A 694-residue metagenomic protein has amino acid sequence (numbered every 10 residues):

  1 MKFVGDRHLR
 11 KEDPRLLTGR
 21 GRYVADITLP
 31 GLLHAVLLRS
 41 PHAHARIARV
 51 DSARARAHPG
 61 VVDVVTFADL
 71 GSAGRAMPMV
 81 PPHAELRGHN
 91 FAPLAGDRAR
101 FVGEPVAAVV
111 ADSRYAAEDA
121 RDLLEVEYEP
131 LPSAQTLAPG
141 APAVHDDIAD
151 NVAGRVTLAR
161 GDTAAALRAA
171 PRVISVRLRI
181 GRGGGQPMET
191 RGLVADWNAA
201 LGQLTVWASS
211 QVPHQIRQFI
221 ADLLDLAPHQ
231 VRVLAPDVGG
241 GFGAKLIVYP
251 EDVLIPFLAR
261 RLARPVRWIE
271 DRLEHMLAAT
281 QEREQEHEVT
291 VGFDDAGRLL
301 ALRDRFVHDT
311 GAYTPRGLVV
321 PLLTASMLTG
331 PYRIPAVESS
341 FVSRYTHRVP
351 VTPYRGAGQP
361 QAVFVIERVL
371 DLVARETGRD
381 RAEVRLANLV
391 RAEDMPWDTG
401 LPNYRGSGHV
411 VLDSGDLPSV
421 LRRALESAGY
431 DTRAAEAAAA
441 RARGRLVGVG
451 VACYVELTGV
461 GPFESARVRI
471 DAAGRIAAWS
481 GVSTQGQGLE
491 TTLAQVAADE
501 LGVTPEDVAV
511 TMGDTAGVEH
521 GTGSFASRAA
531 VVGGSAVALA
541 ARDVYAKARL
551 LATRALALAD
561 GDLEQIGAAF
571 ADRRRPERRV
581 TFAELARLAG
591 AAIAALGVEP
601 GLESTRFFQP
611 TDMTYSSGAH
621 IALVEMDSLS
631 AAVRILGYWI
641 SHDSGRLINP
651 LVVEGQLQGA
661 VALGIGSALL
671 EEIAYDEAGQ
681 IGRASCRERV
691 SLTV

Functional and structural regions predicted by a protein language model:
M1-A153, L158, V173-V176, R261 (+3 more regions): Flexible, low-hydrophobicity surface segments
G60-D63, Q230, D507: Glycine-centered tight turns that cap/initiate beta-strands
S72, H89, A116-Q135, V156 (+6 more regions): Gly/Pro-rich active-site capping loops and adjacent beta-alpha segments that organize cofactor/substrate pockets
G96-R98, A227-A235, L258-D271, H275: Conserved catalytic cysteine-centered active-site region of acyl-thioester-dependent Claisen-condensing enzymes
P142-L224, R391-R475, Q495, R606-Q609: Helix-loop-helix junctions that connect adjacent transmembrane helices in secondary transporters/permeases, recognized
G241-A263, R267-I269, L489-A497: Thiamine diphosphate
L370-P396, G400, V410, A424 (+1 more regions): Conserved "HGTGT" condensation-loop signature of ketosynthase/thiolase-family condensing enzymes that catalyze
V690-V694: Hydrophobic alpha-helical segments, chiefly the membrane-spanning helices and signal/signal-anchor peptides
